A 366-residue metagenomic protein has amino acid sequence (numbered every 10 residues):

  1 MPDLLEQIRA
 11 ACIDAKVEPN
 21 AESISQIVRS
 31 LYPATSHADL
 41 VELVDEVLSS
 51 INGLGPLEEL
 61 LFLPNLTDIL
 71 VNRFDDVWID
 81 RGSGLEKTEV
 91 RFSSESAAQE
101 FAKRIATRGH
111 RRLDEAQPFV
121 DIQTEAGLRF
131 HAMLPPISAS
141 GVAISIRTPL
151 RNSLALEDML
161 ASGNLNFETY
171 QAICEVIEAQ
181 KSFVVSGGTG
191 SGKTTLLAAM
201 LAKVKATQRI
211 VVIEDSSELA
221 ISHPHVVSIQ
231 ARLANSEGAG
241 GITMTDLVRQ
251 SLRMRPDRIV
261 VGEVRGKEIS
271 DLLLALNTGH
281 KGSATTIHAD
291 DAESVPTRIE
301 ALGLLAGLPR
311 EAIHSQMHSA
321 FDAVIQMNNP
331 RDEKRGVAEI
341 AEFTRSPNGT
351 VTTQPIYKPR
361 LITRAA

Functional and structural regions predicted by a protein language model:
M1-L113, E125: N-terminal accessory targeting/assembly segments
L63, D76, D80-A179: P-loop NTP-binding catalytic core
I69, A143-R147, I259: Short hydrophobic beta-strand segments that form the core of ligand-binding sensory/regulatory domains
Y170, Q180-F183, A199-A320, Q326-N329: Switch/coupling sub-region of P-loop NTPases
V176, S186-T189: P-loop (Walker A) phosphate-binding loop of NTP-binding proteins
K193: Conserved lysine of the Walker
L196: Hydrophobic positions on the alpha1 helix immediately C-terminal to the Walker A/P-loop
H318-A366: Conserved P-loop NTPase
